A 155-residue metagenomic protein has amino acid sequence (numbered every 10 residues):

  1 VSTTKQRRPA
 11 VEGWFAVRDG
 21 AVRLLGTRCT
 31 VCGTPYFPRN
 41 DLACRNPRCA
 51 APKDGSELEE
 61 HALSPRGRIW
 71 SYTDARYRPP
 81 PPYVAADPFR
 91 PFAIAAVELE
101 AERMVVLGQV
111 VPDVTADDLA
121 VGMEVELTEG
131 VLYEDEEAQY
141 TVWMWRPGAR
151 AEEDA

Functional and structural regions predicted by a protein language model:
V1-T30, V142-R146: A broadly conserved sequence feature marking short terminus-proximal activation segments in nucleic acid-centric
T3-T4, Y77, E152: Short, positively charged
D19-S64: Cys/His-rich short segments
L25, P91-A93, Q139-T141: A generic structural signal for well-ordered coil/turn residues at beta-strand boundaries that shape enzyme active-site
K53-D118: Extended interfacial segments that mediate partner engagement and assembly in macromolecular machines
R103-A155: Well-ordered alpha/beta subsegment
